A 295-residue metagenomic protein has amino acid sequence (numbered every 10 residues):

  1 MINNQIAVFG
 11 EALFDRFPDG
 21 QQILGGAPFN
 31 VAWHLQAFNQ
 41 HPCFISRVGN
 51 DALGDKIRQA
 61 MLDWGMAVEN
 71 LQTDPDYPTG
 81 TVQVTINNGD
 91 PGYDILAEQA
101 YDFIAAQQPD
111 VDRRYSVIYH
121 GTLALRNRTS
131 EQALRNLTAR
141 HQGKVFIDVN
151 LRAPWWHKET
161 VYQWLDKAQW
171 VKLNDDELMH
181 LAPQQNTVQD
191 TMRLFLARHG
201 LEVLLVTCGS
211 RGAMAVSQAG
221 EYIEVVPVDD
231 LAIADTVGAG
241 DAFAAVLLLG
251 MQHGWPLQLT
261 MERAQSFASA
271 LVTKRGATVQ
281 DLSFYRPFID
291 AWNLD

Functional and structural regions predicted by a protein language model:
M1-Q5, V188-D295: Conserved phosphate-binding/catalytic region of the ribokinase-like
I2-A7, A60-D63, V68-Q72, N87-I223 (+2 more regions): Ribokinase/PfkB-type carbohydrate-kinase core domain
Q5-I6, F17-V82, I86-D90, A97-Y101 (+2 more regions): Substrate-binding N-lobe of the ribokinase-like
G10-D15: Short polar catalytic/cofactor-binding loops
D19-Q21, I45-S46, T122-L123, V149-N150 (+1 more regions): A generic structural signal for short
G20-L24, N186, D230: Short glycine-enriched, charge-decorated loop/helix-capping segments at active-site entrances that position
D51-A52, Y77-P78, P154, M179 (+3 more regions): Short secondary-structure capping/turn micro-motifs that flank functional sites
A52, K56, Q184-N186, T278: N-terminal phosphate-binding loop and adjacent alpha-helix
